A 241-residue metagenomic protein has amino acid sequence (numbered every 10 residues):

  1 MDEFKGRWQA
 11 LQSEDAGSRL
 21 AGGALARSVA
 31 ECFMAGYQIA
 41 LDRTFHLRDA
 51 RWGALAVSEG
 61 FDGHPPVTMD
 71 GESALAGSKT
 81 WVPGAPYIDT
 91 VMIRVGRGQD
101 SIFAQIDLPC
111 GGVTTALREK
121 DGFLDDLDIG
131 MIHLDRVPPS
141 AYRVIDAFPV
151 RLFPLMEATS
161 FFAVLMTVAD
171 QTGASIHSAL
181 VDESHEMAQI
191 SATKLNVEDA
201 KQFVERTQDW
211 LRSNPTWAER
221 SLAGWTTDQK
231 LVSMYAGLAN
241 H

Functional and structural regions predicted by a protein language model:
M1-S18, G77, A158-H241: Alpha-helical interface subdomain recognition
M1-Y87: Glycine-rich flavin
L41, L134, A169: Alpha-helical metal-binding/catalytic segments enriched in His/Glu/Asp
P66-V67, A85-I88, I102-I106, T114-R118 (+1 more regions): A short secondary-structure junction signal
A76-P109: DPxDG-like acidic metal-binding loop motif
T90, F103-D107, D121-I129, V150-T159: Flexible glycine-rich active-site/ligand-binding loops centered on an Asp-His dyad
G111-P138, D146-P149: Flexible, small-/acidic-enriched active-site or ligand-binding loops
H133-S160, G173-I176: A glycine-rich, basic-preceded beta-loop-alpha segment at the flavin cofactor/substrate interface of flavin-utilizing
